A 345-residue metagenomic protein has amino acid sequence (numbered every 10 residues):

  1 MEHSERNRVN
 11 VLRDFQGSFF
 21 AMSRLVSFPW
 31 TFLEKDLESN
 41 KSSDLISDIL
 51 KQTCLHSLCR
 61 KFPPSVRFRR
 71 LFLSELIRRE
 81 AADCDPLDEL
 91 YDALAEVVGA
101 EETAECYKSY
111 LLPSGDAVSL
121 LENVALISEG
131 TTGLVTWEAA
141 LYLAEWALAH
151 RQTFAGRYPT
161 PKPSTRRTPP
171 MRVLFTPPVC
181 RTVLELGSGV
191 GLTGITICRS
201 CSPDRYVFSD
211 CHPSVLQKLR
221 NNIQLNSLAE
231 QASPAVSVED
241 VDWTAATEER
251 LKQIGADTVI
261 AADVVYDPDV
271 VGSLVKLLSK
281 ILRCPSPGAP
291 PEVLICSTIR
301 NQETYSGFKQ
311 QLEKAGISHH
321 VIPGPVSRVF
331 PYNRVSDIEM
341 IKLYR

Functional and structural regions predicted by a protein language model:
M1-R345: S-adenosylmethionine-dependent methyltransferases
